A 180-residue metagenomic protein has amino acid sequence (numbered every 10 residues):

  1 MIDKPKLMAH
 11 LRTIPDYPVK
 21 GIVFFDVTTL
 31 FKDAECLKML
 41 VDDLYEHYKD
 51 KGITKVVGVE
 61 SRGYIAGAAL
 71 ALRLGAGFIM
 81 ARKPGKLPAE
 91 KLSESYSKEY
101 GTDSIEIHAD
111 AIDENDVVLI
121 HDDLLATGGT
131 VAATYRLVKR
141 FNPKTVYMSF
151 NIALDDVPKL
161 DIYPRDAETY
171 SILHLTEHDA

Functional and structural regions predicted by a protein language model:
M1-I53: Active-site-facing substrate-recognition patch
I53-E60: Short glycine-rich phosphate-binding loop at a beta-alpha junction
T54, D116, V146: Conserved acidic residues
G58, I120-H121: Generic enzyme active-site microenvironment
I65-L74, A133-Y135: Short Gly/Thr/Asp-enriched flexible loops that form oxyanion-binding sites at enzyme active sites
G77-L119: Short, glycine/charge-rich flexible loops or terminal/linker lids adjacent to PRPP-binding catalytic cores
D123, G128: Conserved G/P- and acidic residue-centered "switch" motifs that form tight phosphate/ATP-binding loops in soluble
A132-A180: PRPP-dependent phosphoribosyltransferase catalytic core
